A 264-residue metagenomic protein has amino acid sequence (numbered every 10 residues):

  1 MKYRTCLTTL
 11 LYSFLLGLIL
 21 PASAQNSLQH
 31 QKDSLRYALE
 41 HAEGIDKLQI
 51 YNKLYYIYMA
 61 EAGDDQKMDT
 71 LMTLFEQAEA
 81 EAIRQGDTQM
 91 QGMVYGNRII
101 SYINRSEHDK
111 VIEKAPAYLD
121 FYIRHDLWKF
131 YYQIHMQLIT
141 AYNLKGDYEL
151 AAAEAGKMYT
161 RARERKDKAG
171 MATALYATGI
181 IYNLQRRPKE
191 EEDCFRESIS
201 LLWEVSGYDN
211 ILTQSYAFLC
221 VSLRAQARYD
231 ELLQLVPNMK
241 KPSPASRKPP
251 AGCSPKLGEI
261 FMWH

Functional and structural regions predicted by a protein language model:
M1-L11: Bacterial N-terminal signal peptides that target proteins for export
T9-P21: Bacterial N-terminal signal peptides
S23-H264: A "functional boundary" signal
